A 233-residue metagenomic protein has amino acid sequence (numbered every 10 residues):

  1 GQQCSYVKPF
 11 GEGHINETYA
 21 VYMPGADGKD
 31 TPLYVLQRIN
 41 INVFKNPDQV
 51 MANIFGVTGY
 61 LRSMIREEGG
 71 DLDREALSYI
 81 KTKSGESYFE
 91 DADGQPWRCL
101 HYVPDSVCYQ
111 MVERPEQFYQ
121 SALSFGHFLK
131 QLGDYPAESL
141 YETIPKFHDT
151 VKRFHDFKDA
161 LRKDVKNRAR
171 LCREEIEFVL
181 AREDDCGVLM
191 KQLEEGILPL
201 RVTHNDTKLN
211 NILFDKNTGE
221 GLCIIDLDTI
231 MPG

Functional and structural regions predicted by a protein language model:
Q2-D27: ATP-binding glycine-rich phosphate-binding loop
K8-E12, Q37-R38, F44-Q49, V103-S124 (+3 more regions): ATP-dependent phospho-/nucleotidyl transfer catalytic cores
I15-N16, P96-W97, K208-N211: Short glycine-rich loop/turn motifs
T18-A20, C99, V202: Conserved hydrophobic/aromatic beta-strand scaffold that supports enzyme active sites
V21-M23, L100, V179: Short beta-strand element of the conserved SAM-dependent methyltransferase core
A26-N53, G59-E138: ATP-binding pocket architecture of kinase catalytic cores
D226: Conserved active-site aspartate in kinases
M231-G233: Activation segment
